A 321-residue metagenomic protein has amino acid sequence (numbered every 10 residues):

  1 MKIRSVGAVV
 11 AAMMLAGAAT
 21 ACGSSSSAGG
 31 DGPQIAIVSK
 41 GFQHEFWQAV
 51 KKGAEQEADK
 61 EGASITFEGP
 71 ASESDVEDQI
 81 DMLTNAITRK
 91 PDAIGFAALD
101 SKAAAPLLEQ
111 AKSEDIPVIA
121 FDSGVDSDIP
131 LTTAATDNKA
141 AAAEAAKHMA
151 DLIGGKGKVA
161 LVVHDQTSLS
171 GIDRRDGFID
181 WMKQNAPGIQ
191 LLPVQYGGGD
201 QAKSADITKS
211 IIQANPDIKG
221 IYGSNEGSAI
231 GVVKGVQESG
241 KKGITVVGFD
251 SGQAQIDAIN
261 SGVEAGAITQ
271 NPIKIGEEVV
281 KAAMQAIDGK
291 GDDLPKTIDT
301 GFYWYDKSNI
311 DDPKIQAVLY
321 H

Functional and structural regions predicted by a protein language model:
M1-Q34, D59, E109-I116, H321: Short, low-complexity disordered leader/linker segments with a strong preference for bacterial N-terminal type II
A11, D31, L169-S170, W181-G188 (+1 more regions): Hinge/cleft segment of the Venus flytrap/periplasmic-binding protein
Q34-E57, E61, T66-D81, A97-S101 (+2 more regions): Extracytoplasmic "Venus flytrap"
F46-A63, A141-A145, L169-I189, K203 (+4 more regions): Short, solvent-exposed amphipathic alpha-helices that sit in or adjacent to ligand/effector-binding or catalytic
D59-S72, K158-L161, K183-Q201: Short beta-strand elements in bilobed, periplasmic/extracellular small-molecule ligand-binding domains
Q79, A134-V159, D173, Q201-A205 (+2 more regions): Hydrophobic alpha-helical segments within soluble ligand-binding/sensing domains
A93-K112, F178, G197-D257: Hydrophobic alpha-helical
S101-A140, H148-D151, K158, G252-N260 (+2 more regions): Flexible loop/hinge segments that line or gate small-molecule binding clefts
